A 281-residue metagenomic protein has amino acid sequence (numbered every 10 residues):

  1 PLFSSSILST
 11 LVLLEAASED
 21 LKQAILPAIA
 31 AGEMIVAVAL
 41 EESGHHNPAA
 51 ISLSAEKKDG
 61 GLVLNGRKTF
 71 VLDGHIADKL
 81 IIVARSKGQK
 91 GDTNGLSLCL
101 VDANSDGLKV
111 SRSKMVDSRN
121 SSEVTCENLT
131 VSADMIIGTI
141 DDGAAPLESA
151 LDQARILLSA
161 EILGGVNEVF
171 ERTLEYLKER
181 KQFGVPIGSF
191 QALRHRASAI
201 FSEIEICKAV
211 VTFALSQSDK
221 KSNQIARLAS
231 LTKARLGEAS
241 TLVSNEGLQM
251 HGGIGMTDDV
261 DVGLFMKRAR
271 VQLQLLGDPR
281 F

Functional and structural regions predicted by a protein language model:
P1-I35, L72-K79: Internal helix-loop-helix
L13, I25-P27, S43-G44, S52-S54 (+4 more regions): A generic local secondary-structure boundary/capping motif
L14-A17, E56, I82-R85, L100-D102 (+2 more regions): Short beta-strand-to-turn element immediately C-terminal to the catalytic PLP-Schiff-base lysine in fold type I
A16-L21, A28, G32, K57-V63 (+1 more regions): Alpha-helical interface subdomain recognition
A17, I35-K57: A gly/ser-rich beta-alpha-beta helix-loop segment of oxidoreductase catalytic cores
M34, A49-I51, K58, I76-D78 (+7 more regions): A generic structural signal for well-ordered coil/turn residues at beta-strand boundaries that shape enzyme active-site
A50-S52, F70, D102-G138: Flexible, small-/acidic-enriched active-site or ligand-binding loops
N65-K109: A short core secondary-structure module
